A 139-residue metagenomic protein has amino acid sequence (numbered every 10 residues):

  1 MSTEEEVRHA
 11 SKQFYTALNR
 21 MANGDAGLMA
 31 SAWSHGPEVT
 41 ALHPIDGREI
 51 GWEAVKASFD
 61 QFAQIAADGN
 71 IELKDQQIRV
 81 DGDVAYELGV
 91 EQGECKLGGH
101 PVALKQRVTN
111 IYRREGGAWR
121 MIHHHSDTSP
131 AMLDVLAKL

Functional and structural regions predicted by a protein language model:
M1-H9, A137-L139: Basic/polar N-terminal segments that are highly enriched at the extreme N-terminus, encompassing both cleavable
E4-E5, R20, A26-G82: A solvent-exposed, acidic/Ser-Thr-rich amphipathic alpha-helical stretch
E6-R20: Solvent-exposed, amphipathic alpha-helical segments
F59, L73-I78, V90-G93, R107-R113 (+1 more regions): Hydrophobic/aromatic beta-strand elements that line small-molecule binding cavities or substrate pockets in beta-rich
I78-A85, H100, Y112-R120: A short, structured loop/turn motif at beta-sheet edges
E94-A103: Short, cysteine-centered beta-strand-loop-beta hairpins and adjacent loop/turn segments enriched in charged/polar
K105-V135: Short beta-strand edge/turn micro-motifs at domain boundaries
